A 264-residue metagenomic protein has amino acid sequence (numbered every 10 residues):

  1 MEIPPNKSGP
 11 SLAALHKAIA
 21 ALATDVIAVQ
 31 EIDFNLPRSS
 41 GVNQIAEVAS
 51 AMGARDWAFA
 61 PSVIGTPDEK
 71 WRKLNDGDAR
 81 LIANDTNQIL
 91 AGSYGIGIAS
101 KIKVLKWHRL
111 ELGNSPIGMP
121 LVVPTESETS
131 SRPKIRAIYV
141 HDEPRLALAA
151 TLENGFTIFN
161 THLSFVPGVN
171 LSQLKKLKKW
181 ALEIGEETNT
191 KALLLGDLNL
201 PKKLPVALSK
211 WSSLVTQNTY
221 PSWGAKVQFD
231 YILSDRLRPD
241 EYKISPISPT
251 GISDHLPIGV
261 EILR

Functional and structural regions predicted by a protein language model:
M1-A13, L74, P120-V140, S164: Acidic/histidine-rich helix-loop elements that form or flank divalent-metal/phosphate-binding sites at the catalytic
M1-S93, L171-K176, T250, R264: N-terminal, active-site-proximal structural segment of metallo-dependent hydrolase catalytic domains
D33, V63-I64, K103, H162-S164 (+2 more regions): Catalytic metal-binding/acid-base residues of hydrolase active sites
S50-G53, G77, N87-W107, L152 (+2 more regions): Conserved beta strand-loop-helix elements of the APE1-like EEP
L81-Q88, K134-I138, Q217-P221, S245-P249: Short, P/G- and charge-enriched loop/turn segments at secondary-structure junctions
G92-L110, P116-T125, H141-N160, I262-R264: Beta-strand-turn-beta hairpins that frame and shape the catalytic cleft of phosphate-ester-processing enzymes
R109, P167-L193, L198-R264: Metal-dependent phosphoester-hydrolase catalytic domains
P144-L148, E153-E183: Active-site beta-loop-alpha substructure in enzyme catalytic cores, prototypically the cysteine-centered nucleophile
